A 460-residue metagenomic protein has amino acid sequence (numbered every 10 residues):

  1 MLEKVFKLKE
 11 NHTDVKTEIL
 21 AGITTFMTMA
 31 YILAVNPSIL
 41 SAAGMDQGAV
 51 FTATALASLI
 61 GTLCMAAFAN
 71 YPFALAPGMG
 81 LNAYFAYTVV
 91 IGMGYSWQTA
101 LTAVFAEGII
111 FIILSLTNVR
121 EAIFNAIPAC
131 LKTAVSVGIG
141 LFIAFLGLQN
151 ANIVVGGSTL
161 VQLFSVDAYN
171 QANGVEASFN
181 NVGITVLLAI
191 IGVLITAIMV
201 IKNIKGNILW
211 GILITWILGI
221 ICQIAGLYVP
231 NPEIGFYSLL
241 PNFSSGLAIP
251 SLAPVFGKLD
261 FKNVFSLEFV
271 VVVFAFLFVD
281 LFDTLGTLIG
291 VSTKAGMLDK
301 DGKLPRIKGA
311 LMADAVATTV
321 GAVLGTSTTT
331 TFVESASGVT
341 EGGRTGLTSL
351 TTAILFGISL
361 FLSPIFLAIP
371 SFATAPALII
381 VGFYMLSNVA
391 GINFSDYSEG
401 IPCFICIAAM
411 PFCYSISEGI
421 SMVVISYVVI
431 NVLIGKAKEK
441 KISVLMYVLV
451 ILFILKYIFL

Functional and structural regions predicted by a protein language model:
M1-A49, V175, I212-I307, I451-L455: Helix-loop-helix hairpins and the membrane-proximal interhelical loops of multi-pass alpha-helical transport proteins
L2-N36, A57, G78-Y87, I91-I139 (+1 more regions): Helix-loop-helix junctions within the multi-pass membrane cores of secondary transporters/permeases
H12, K16, I191, V270-F274 (+3 more regions): Alpha-helical membrane-protein architecture signal
I23-A30, I60-L63, A67, A144 (+4 more regions): Hydrophobic/aromatic residues within the transmembrane alpha-helices of Major Facilitator Superfamily
S38-A49, T88-T99, S266-V270, P370 (+1 more regions): Helix-coil boundary and interhelical linker segments in multi-pass alpha-helical membrane proteins
G44-L63: Loop-to-helix transition at the N-terminal end of transmembrane alpha-helices
S58-M79, I110: Juxtamembrane transmembrane-helix boundary signature
M93-I217, L350-L460: Membrane-embedded alpha-helical modules
